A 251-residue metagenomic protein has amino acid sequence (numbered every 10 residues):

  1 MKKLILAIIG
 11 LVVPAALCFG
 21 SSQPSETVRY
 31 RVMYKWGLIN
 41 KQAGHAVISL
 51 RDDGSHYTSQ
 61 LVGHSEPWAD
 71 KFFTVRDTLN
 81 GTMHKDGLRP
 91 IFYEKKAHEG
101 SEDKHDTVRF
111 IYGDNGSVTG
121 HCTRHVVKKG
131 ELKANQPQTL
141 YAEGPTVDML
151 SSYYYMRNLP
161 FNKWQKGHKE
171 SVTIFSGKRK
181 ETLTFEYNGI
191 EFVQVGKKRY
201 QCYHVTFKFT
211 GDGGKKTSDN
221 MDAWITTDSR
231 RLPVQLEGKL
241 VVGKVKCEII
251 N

Functional and structural regions predicted by a protein language model:
L4-P14: Sec-dependent N-terminal signal peptides
I9, G63, E143-G144: Alpha-helical interaction segments
A16-G20: Sec/Tat signal peptide C-region and signal peptidase I cleavage site
S21-D114, N158-N251: Acidic, serine/threonine-rich low-complexity disordered tracts
S117-F175: Active-site/ligand-binding surface loops and adjacent short beta/alpha elements that line catalytic pockets across
